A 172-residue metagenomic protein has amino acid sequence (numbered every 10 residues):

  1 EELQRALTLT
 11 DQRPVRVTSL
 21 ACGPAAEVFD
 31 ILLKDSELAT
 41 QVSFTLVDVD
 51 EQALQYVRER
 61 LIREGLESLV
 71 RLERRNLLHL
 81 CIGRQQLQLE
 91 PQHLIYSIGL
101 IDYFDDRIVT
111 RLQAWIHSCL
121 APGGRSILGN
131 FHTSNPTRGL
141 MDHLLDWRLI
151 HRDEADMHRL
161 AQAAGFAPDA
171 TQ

Functional and structural regions predicted by a protein language model:
E1-D11, V15, A26-S43, V49-R84 (+2 more regions): Class I (Rossmann-like) S-adenosyl-L-methionine-dependent methyltransferase catalytic domain, capturing the SAM-binding
P14, P91-Q92: Local beta-strand N-terminus motif with an aromatic residue
T18-A21: Conserved S-adenosyl-L-methionine
E90, I116-C119, N130-H132: Catalytic cores of nucleotide-enabled group-transfer and carboxylate-activating enzymes in metabolic and assembly-line
Y96: A conserved beta-strand element that flanks and buttresses the S-adenosyl-L-methionine
G99: Cell-envelope and extracellular/periplasmic
D102-F104: A short His-aromatic
T110-R125: A short glycine-rich, Lys/Arg-flanked "PGG" loop and its adjoining helix->strand segment in the class I
